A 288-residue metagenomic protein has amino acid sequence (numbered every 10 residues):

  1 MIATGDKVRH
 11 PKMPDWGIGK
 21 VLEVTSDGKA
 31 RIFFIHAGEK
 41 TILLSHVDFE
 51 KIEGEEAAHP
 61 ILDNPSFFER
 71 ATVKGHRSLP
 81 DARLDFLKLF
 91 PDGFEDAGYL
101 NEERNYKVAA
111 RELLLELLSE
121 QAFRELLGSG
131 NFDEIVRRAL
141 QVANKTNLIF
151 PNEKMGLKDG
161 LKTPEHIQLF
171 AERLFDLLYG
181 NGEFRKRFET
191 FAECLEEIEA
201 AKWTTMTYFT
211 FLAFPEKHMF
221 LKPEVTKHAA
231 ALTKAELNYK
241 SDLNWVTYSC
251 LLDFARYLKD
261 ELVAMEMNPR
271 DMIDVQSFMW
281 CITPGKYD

Functional and structural regions predicted by a protein language model:
M1-E53: Basic/aromatic-rich interaction segments and small domains that mediate binding to polyanionic partners
R9-P11, G19-K20, F209, V225-T226 (+1 more regions): N-terminal, helix-rich and Lys/Arg-enriched segments in bacterial and organellar proteins
K12, F211-F214, M279: Short, flexible loop/turn elements at secondary-structure junctions
K29, E56-I198, E216-D288: An N-terminal alpha-helical hairpin/helix-loop-helix interaction module that forms a charged, gly/pro-flexible surface
E193-T210: Helix-hairpin-helix
